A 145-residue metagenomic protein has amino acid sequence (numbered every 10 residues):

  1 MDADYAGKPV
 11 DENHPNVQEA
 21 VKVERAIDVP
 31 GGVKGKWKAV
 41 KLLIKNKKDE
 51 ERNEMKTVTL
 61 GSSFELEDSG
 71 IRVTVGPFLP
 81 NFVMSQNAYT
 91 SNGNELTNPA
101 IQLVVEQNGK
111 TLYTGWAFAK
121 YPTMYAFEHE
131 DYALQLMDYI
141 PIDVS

Functional and structural regions predicted by a protein language model:
M1-S145: N- and C-terminal low-complexity/disordered segments
